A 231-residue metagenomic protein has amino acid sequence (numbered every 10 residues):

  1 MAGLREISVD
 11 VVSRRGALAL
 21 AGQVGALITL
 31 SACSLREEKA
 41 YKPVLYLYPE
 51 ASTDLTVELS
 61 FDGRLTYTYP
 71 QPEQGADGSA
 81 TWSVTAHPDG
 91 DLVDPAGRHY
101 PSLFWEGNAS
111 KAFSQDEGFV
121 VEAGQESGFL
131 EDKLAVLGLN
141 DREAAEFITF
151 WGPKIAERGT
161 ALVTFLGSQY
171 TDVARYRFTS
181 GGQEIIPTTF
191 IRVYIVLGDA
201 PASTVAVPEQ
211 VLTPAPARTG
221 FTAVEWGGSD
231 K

Functional and structural regions predicted by a protein language model:
M1-S13, L20-T29: N-terminal secretory signal peptides
A17-L18, V193: Conserved short hydrophobic patches within well-ordered secondary structure
R36-K231: Protease-labile, long low-complexity intrinsically disordered regions enriched in Pro/Ser/Thr
